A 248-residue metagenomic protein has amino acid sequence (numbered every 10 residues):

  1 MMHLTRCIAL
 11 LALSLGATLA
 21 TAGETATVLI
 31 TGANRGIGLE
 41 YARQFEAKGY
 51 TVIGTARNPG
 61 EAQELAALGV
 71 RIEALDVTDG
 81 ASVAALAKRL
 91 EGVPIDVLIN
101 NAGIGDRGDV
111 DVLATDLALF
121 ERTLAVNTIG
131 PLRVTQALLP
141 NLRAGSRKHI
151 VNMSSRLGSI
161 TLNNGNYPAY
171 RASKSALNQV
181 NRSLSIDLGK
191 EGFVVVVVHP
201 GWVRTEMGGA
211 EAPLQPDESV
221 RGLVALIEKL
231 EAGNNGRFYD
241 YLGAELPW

Functional and structural regions predicted by a protein language model:
I30-T31, N100, H149-S155, V194-H199: Structural signature of the Rossmann-like NAD(P)-dependent dehydrogenase/reductase core
N34: Conserved glycine-rich cofactor-binding loop
L39, R43, L132, K174-R182 (+2 more regions): Conserved active-site helix of classical SDR/Rossmann-fold NAD(P)-dependent CH-OH oxidoreductases
A67-A81: Rossmann-fold cofactor-recognition segment
T78-V93: Conserved Rossmann-fold cofactor-binding substructure of NAD(P)-dependent oxidoreductases
I104, D111-L124, R143-K190: Catalytic loop of short-chain dehydrogenase/reductase
K190, V197-P200, G209-W248: C-terminal helical subdomain
